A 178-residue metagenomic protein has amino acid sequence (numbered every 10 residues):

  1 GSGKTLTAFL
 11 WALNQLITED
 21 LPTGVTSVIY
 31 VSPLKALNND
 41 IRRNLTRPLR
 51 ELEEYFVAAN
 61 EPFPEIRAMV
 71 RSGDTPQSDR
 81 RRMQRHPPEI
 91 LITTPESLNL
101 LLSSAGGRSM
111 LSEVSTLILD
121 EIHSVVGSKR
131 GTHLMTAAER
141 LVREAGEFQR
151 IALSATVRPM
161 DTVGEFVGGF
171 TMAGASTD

Functional and structural regions predicted by a protein language model:
G1-D178: Conserved P-loop/Walker A NTP-binding site and adjacent catalytic elements of P-loop NTPases
